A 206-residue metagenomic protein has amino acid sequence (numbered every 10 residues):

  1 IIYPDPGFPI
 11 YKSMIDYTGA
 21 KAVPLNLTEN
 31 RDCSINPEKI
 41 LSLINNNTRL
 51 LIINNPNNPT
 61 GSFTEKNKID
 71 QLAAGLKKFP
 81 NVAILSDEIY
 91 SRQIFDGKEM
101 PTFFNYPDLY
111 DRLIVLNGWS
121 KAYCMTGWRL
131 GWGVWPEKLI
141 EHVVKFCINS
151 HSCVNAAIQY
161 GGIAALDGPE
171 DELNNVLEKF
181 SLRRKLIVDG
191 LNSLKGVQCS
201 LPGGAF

Functional and structural regions predicted by a protein language model:
I1-I15: Conserved PLP-anchoring active-site segment centered on the Schiff-base-forming lysine
Y17-A22: A short helix-loop-beta submotif of the ANL/AMP-binding
V23, L27-G97: Active-site phosphate-binding strand-loop segment of PLP-dependent enzymes
Y106-H142, A157: Active-site PLP attachment segment
V143-S150, L166-V188: Structural signature of PLP-dependent enzymes
I148-N155, V197-Q198: Glycine/threonine-rich helix-loop capping motifs at alpha-helix boundaries
I163, F180-V188, Q198-F206: Conserved glycine-rich beta-strand-loop-beta hairpin in the small C-terminal domain of fold type I
